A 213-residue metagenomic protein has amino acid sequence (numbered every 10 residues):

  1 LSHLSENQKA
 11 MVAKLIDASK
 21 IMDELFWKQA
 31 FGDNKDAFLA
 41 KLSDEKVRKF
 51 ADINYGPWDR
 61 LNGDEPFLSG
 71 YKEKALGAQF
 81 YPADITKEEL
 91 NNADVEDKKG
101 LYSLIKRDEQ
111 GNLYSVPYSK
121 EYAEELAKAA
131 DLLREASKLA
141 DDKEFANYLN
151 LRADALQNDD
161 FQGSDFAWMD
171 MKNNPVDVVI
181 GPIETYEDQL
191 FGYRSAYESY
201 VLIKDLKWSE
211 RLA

Functional and structural regions predicted by a protein language model:
L1-G63: N-terminal mature-domain "stem" immediately C-terminal to a signal peptide or N-terminal signal-anchor/transmembrane
L1-L4, G77-I85, K138-L139: Short, exposed beta-strand "edge-strand" segments with a Pro/Gly-rich flavor and a Y/T-containing core
S2-K14, D97-A213: Fold-level signature of zinc-dependent metallopeptidase catalytic domains
F38, L42-Y118: Amphipathic heptad-repeat coiled-coil/leucine-zipper-like oligomerization helices
